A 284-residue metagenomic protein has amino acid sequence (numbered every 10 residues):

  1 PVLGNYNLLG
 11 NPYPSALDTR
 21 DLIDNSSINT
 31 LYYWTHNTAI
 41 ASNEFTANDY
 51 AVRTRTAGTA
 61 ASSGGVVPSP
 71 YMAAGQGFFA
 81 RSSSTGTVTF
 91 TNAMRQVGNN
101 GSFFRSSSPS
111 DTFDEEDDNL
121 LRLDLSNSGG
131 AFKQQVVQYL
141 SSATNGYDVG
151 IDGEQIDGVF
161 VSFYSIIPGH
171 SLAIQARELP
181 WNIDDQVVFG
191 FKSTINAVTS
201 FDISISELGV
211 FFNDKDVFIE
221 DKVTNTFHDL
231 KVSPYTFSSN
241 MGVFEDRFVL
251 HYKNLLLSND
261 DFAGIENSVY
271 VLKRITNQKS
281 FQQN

Functional and structural regions predicted by a protein language model:
P1-N284: Compositionally biased Ser/Thr/Gly- and acidic/asparagine-rich, proline-interspersed low-complexity stretches
